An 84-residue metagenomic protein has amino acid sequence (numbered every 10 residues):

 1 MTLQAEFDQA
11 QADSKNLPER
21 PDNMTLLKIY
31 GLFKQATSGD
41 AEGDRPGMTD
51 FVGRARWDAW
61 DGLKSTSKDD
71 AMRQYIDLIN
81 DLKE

Functional and structural regions predicted by a protein language model:
M1-E84: A charge-rich, low-complexity, intrinsically flexible signal that marks solvent-exposed coils, linkers, repeats
